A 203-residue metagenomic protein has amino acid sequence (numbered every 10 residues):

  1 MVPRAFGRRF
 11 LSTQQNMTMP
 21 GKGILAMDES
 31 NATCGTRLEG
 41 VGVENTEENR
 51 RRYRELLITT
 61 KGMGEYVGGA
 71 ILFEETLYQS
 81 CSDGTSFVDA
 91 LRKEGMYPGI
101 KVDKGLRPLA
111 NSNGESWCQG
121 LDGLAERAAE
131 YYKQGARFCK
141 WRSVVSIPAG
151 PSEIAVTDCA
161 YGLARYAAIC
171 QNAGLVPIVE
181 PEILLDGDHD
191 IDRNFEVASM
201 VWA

Functional and structural regions predicted by a protein language model:
V2-Q134, I147, A155: Alpha/beta catalytic barrel-like cores
M27-E29, R142-S143, P181: Glycine-rich, histidine-containing beta strand-loop boundary motifs that form or position
T46, W141, V179: Conserved, mostly hydrophobic/aromatic
A70, C139, P177-I178: Hydrophobic residues within beta-strands of alpha/beta enzymes
L121-F138, C159-L175, V201-A203: Structured alpha-helical segments in the cores of large, soluble enzyme domains
R142-V144, P148-P151: Intrinsically disordered, low-complexity linker/loop segments enriched in Gly/Pro and charged/polar residues
I154-A155, D188-S199: Short glycine/threonine-rich loop-to-helix capping motif typified by GTGT followed within a few residues by an Asp-Pro
E180-D186: Short, charge-patterned binding micro-sites
